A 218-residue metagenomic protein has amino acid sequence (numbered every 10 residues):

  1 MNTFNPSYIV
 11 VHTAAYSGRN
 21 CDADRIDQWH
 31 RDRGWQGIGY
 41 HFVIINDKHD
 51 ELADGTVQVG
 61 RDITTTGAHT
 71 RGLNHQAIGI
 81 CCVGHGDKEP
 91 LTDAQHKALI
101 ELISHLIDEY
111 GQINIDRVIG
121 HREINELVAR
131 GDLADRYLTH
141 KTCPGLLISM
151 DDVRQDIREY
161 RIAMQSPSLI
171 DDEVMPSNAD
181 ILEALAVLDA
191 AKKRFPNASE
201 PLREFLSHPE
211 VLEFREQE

Functional and structural regions predicted by a protein language model:
M1-A14, N46-V57, N74-I78, C82-D189 (+3 more regions): Basic/polar, cationic surfaces and motifs that engage anionic cell-wall and phosphate/carboxylate ligands
M1-Q36, Y40-H41: Cell wall/extracellular polymer interaction/catalysis modules
G39-H41, D54, G60: Generic secondary-structure boundary/loop-capping signal
G60-A68: Alpha-helical scaffolding within the catalytic cores of extracellular/periplasmic polymer-degrading hydrolases
H69-L73: Helix-adjacent hinge/juxtasegments
